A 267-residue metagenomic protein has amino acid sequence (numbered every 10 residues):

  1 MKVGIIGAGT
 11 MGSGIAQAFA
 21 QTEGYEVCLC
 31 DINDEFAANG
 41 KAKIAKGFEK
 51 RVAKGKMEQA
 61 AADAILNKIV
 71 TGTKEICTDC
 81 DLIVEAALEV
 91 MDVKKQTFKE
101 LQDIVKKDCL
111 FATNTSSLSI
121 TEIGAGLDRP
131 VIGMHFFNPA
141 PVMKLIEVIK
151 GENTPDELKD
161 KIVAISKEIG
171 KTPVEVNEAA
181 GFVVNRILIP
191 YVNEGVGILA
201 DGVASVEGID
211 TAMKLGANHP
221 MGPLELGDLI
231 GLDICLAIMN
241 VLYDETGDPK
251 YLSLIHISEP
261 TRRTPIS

Functional and structural regions predicted by a protein language model:
M1-K50, K54: NAD(P)+-binding Rossmann beta1-loop-alpha1 motif at the extreme N-terminus of oxidoreductases
G24, V148-A179, Y191-H219: Internal alpha-helical scaffold of NAD(P)-dependent oxidoreductase catalytic cores
Y25, P139-I149, P220-M221, N240: Acidic/polar active-site rim loop that often engages polyanionic ligands
K50-L110, L118: Rossmann-like NAD(P)-binding element
A87, T115, T261: Glycine-rich, N-terminal phosphate-binding loop of Rossmann-like dinucleotide-binding domains
L110-E178, F182-R186: Rossmann-fold dinucleotide-binding core
I255-S267: Single conserved hydrophobic/aromatic residue that forms the stacking wall/gate of nucleotide- or nucleobase-binding
